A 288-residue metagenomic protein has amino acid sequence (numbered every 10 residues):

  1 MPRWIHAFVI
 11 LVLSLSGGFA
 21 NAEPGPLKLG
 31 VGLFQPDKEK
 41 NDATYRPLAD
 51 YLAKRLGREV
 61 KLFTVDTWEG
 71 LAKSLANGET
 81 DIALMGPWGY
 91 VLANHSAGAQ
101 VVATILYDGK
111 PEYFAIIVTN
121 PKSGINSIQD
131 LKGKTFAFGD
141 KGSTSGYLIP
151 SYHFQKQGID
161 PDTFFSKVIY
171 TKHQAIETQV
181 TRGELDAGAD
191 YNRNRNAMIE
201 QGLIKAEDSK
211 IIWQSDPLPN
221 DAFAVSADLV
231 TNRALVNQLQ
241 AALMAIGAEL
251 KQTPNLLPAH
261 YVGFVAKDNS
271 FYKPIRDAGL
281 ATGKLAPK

Functional and structural regions predicted by a protein language model:
M1-F8: Bacterial N-terminal signal peptides that target proteins for export
L15-G17: N-terminal signal peptide c-region/cleavage motif recognized by signal peptidases
E23-G89: Extracytoplasmic small-molecule ligand-binding "clamshell" domains of the periplasmic binding protein/Venus flytrap
G25-V31, P36-P47, L218, A227-K288: An extracytoplasmic/periplasmic, membrane-proximal ligand-sensing/linker region
E69-A83, S96, Q129, H173-R193: Short helices/loops that flank or line small-molecule/ion binding pockets
A99-G109: A structural signal for short loop-to-beta-strand junctions that line the ligand-binding cleft of periplasmic/secreted
T119-G139: Flexible hinge/capping segments at coil-to-helix
T135-A234: Pocket-lining segment of extracytoplasmic ligand-binding domains
